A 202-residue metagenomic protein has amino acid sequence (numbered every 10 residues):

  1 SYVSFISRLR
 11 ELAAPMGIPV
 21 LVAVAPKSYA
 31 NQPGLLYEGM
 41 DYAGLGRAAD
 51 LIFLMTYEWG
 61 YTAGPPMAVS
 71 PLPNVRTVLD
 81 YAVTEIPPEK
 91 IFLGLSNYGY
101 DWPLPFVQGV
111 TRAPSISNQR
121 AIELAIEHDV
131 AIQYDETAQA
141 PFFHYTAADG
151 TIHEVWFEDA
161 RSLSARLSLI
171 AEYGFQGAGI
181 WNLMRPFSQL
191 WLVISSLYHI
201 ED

Functional and structural regions predicted by a protein language model:
S1-S4, A13-I18, A138-P141, F187-D202: Short acidic, glycine/proline-enriched helix-loop-strand junctions
Y2-E127: Substrate-binding surface in catalytic domains of secreted glycosidases
P26-S28, A160-S162, M184-R185: Short beta->alpha connector loops
N97-L169, I194-D202: Glycan-binding loop/region signatures in secreted carbohydrate-active enzymes
S164-I180, R185-P186: Conserved, well-ordered alpha-helix/loop/beta-strand core segments that scaffold catalytic motifs
